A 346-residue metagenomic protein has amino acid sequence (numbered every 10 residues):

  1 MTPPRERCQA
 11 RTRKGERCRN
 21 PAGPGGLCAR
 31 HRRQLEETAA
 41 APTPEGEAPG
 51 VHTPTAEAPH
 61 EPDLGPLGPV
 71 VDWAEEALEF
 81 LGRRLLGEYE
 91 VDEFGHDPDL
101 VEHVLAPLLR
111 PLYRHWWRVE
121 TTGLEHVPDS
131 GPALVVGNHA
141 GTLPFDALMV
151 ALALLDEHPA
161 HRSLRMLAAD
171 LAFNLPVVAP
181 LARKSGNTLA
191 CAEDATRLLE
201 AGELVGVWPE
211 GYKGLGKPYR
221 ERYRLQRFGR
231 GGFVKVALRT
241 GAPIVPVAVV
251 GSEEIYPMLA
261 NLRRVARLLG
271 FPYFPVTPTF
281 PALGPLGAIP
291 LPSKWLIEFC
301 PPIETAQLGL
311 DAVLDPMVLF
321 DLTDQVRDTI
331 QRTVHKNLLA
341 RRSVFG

Functional and structural regions predicted by a protein language model:
M1-H60: Intrinsically disordered, low-complexity regulatory regions of eukaryotic proteins
R5, R118, P132, S163 (+2 more regions): A residue-level signal for beta-strand positions that form part of recognition/binding surfaces within mature
G15, G141-L143, K213-G214, G251: Glycine-rich nucleotide phosphate-binding loop and flanking beta-alpha elements of Rossmann-like dinucleotide-binding
R19, A182, A237: The alpha-helix within a helix-turn-helix
N20-A22, F145-D146, P218-Y219: Short glycine/proline-enriched turns and hinge-like loops at secondary-structure junctions
G26, G131-P132, E203: Surface-exposed loop/turn positions
P44, A48-E79, R83-L86, E93-V101 (+1 more regions): Non-catalytic C-terminal accessory region of glycerolipid acyltransferases and related lyso-lipid remodeling enzymes
A48-L164, A168-D194, L262, H335-G346: Membrane-anchoring hydrophobic helices of lipid-metabolizing enzymes
